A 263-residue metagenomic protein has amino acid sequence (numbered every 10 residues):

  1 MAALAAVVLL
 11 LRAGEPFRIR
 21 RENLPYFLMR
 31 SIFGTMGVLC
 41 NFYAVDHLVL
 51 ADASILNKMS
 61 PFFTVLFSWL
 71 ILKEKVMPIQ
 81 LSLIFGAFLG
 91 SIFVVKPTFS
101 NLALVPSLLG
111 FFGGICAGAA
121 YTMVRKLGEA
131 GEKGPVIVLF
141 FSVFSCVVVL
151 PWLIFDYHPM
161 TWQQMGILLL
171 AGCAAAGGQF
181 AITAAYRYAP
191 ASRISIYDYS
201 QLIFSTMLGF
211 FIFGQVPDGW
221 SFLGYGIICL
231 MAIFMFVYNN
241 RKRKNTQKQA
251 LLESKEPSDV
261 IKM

Functional and structural regions predicted by a protein language model:
A3-M29, P78, L102, V143 (+3 more regions): Membrane-interface interhelical linkers
V7, S31-L39, P61-L66, S91-I92 (+6 more regions): Hydrophobic/small/kink-forming positions within alpha-helical transmembrane segments of polytopic membrane proteins
I19-N23, S91, K96-C116, I154-L170 (+1 more regions): Juxtamembrane helix-entry segments on the extracytoplasmic side of multipass membrane proteins
R21-I32, V76-L89, P106-F112, G131-S142 (+1 more regions): Cytoplasmic-side transmembrane-helix entry/capping segments in multi-pass membrane proteins
Y43, P61-S82, I203-F222: C-terminal transmembrane-helix exit sites in multi-pass transporters
L48, E74-V76, G131-E132, A189 (+1 more regions): Membrane-helix interface residues
S54-M59, G131-V143, Q179-F210: Helix-helix packing/entry segments at the starts of transmembrane helices
I79-K96, W220-N239: Hydrophobic transmembrane alpha-helices of multi-pass small-molecule transport proteins
